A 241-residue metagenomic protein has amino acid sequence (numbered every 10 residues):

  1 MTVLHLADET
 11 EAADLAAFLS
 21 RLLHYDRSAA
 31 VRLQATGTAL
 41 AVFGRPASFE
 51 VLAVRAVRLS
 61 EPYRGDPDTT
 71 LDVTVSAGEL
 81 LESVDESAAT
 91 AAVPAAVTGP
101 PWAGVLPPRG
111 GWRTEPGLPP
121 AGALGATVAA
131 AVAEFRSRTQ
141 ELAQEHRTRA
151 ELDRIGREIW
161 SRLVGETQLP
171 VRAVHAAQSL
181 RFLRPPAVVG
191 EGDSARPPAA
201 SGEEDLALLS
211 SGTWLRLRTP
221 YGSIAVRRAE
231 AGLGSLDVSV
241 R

Functional and structural regions predicted by a protein language model:
M1-R58: N-terminal ordered "arm"
A17, R21, E82, S137: Charged/polar, solvent-exposed surface patches and flexible loops
R27-A29, V54-A56, Y63-G65, V238-R241: Short, surface-exposed linear patches
V51-T90: A broadly used, surface-exposed interaction patch
V84-R241: Long, compositionally biased intrinsically disordered terminal regions
